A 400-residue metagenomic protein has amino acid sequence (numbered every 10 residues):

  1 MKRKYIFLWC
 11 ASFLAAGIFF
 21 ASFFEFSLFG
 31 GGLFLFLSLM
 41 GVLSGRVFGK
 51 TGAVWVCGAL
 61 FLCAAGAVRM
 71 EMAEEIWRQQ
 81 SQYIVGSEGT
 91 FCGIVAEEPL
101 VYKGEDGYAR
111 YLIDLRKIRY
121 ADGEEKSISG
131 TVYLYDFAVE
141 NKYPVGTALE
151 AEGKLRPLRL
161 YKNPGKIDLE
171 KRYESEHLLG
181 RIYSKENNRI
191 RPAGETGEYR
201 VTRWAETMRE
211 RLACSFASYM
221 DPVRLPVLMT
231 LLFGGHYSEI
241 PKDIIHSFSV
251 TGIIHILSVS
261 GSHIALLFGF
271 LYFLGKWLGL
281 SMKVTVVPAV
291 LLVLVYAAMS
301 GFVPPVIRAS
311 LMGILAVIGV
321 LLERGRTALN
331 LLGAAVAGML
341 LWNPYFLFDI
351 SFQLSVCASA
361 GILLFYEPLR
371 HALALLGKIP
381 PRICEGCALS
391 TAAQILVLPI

Functional and structural regions predicted by a protein language model:
M1-Q82: N-terminal leader/targeting segments
K4, L8, G30-G32, G52-V56 (+8 more regions): Catalytic cores of large soluble enzymes that bind and process phosphate-bearing ligands
Y5, W9, I240-I400: Hydrophobic alpha-helical transmembrane segments in multi-pass membrane proteins
C10, C57, C63, C92 (+3 more regions): Generic recognition of cysteine residues
A59-H255: Membrane-interface helix/helix-cap signal primarily in integral membrane proteins
